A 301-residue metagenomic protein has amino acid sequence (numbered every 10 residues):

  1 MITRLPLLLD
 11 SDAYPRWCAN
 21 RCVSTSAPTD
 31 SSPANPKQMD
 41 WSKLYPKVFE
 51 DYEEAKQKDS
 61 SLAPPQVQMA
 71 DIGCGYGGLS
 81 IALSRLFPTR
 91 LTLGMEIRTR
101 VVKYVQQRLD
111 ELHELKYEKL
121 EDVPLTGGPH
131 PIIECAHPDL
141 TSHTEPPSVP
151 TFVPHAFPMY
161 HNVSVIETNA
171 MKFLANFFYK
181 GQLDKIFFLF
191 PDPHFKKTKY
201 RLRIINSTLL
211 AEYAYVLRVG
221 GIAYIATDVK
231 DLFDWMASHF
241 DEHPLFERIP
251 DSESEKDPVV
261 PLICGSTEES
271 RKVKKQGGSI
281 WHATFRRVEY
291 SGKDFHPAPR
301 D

Functional and structural regions predicted by a protein language model:
M1-A70, G78-F87: S-adenosyl-L-methionine
G75: Conserved glycine-rich SAM-binding loop
R98: Conserved SAM/SAH-binding beta-strand->alpha-helix loop
V105: Conserved SAM-binding loop
L109-K180: S-adenosyl-L-methionine
I205-V219: A short glycine-rich, Lys/Arg-flanked "PGG" loop and its adjoining helix->strand segment in the class I
V219-T227: Conserved beta-strand signature within the Rossmann-like core of class I S-adenosyl-L-methionine
M236-D301: Class I S-adenosyl-L-methionine
